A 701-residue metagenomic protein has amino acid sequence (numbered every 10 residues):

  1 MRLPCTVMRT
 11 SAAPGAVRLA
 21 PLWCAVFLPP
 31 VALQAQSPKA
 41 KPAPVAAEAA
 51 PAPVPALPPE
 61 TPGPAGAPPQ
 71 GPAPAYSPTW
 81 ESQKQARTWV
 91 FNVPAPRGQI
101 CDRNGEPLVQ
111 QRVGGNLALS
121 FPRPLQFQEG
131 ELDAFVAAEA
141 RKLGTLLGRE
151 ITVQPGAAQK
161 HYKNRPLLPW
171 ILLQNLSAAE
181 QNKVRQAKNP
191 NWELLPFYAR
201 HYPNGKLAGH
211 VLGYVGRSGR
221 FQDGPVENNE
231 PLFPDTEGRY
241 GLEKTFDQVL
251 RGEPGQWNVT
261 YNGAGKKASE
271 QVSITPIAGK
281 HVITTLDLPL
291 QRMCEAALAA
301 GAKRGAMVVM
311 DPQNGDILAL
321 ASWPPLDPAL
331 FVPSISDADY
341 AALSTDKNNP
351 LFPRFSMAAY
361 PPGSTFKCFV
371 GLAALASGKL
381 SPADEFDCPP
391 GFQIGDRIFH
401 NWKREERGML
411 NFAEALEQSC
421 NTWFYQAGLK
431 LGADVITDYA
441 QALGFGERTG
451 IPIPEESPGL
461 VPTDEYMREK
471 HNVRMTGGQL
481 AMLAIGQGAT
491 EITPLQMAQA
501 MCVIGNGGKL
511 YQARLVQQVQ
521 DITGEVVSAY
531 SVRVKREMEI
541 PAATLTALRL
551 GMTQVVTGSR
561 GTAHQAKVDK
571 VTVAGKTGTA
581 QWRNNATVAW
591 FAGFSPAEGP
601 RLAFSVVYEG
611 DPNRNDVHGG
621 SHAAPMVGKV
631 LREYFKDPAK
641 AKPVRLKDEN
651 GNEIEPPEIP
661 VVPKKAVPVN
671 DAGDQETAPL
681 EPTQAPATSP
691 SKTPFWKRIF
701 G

Functional and structural regions predicted by a protein language model:
M1-G15: N-terminal secretory signal peptides that target proteins for export/translocation
R18-P30: Bacterial N-terminal signal peptides
A35-P78, K640-G701: Compositionally biased, proline/threonine/alanine/serine-rich low-complexity intrinsically disordered stretches
V45-P51, L57-G63, V109-G114, A118-L119 (+7 more regions): Small/polar-residue-rich segments within soluble enzyme cores
R87, N92-P96, G301-G305: Short, small/polar residue-rich loop motifs at catalytic or cofactor-binding pockets
V109, T260-S273, P312-S364, F369-Y608 (+2 more regions): Beta-lactam-recognizing serine transpeptidase/beta-lactamase-like catalytic domain environment
F233-T260, G301-A329, I436: Carboxylate/His-rich catalytic cores and anion/metal-binding grooves
K266-G305: Conserved, well-ordered alpha-helix/loop/beta-strand core segments that scaffold catalytic motifs
